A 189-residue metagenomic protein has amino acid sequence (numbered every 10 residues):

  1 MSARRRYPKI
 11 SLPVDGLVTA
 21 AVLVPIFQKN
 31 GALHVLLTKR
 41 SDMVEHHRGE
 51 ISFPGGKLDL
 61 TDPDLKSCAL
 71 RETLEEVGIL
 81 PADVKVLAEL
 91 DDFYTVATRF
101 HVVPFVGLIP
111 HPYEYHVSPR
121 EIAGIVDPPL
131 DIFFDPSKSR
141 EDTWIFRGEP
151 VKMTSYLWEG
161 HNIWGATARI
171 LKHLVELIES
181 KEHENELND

Functional and structural regions predicted by a protein language model:
M1-S52, K57-P112, T143-D189: N-terminal leader/linker segments that precede catalytic domains of diphosphate-processing enzymes
V117-E159: NUDIX/MutT-family hydrolases
